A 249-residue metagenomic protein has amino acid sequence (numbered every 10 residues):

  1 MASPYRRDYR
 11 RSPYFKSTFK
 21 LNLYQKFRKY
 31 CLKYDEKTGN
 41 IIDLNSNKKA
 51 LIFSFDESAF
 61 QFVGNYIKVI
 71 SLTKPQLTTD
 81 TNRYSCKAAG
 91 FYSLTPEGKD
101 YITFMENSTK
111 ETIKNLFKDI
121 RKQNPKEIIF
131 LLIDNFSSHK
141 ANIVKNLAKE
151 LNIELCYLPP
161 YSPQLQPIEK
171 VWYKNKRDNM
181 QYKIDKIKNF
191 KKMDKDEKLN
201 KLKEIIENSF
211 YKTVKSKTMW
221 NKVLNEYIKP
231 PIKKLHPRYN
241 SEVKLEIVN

Functional and structural regions predicted by a protein language model:
M1-Y84, P231, V243-N249: Charge-mixed, compositionally biased segments that are often intrinsically disordered regulatory tracts
N47-A50, I168-N249: C-terminal anion-handling pockets and recognition modules
L51, I129-F130: The start of beta-strands in P-loop NTPase/AAA+ ATPase cores
F53-A59, Y92, I133-N135, Q166-E169: Short, conserved catalytic/metal-binding motifs centered on acidic residues
Q61, L131-V144, P160-L165: Acidic, metal-coordinating catalytic cores used for nucleic-acid/nucleotide bond scission and strand-transfer chemistry
V63-G64, T73-E127: Electropositive, glycine- and tryptophan-enriched low-complexity nucleic-acid-binding patches
Q76-N82, K149-P167, I184-D185: RNase H-like polynucleotidyl transferase catalytic core
L116-D119, I143-L147: A short acidic, amphipathic alpha-helical/loop segment
